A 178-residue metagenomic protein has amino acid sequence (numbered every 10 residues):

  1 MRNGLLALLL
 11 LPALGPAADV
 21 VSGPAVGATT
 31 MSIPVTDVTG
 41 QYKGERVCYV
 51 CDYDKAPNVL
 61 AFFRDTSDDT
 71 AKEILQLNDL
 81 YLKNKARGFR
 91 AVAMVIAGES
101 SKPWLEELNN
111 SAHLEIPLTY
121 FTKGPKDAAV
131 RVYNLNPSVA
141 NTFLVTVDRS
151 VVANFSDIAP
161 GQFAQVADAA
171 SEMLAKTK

Functional and structural regions predicted by a protein language model:
N3-L14: Sec-dependent N-terminal signal peptides
L14-T36: N-proximal helix/coil linker or "cap" segments that precede and/or mark the start of modular domains
P34, L108-N136: Short, internal strand/loop/helix patches that form the active-site neighborhood or redox-interaction surface
P34-V59, D79: A short beta-strand-turn-helix
V47-K72, R90-V92: Short active-site neighborhood of thiol/selenol oxidoreductases, capturing the structured segment around
Y53-D54, G124-V166: Thiol/disulfide oxidoreductase modules built on the thioredoxin-like
T66-S111: Structural microenvironment flanking redox-active thiols in thiol-disulfide oxidoreductases
S67-K72, A167-K178: Short, solvent-exposed cationic patches
